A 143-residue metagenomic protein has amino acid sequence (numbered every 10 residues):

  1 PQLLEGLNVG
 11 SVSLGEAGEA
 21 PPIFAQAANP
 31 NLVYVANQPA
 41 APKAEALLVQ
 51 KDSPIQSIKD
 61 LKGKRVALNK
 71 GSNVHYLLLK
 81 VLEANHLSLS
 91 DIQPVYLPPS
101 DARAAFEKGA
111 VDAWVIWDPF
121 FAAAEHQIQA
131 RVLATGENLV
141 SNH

Functional and structural regions predicted by a protein language model:
P1, G10-I23, A28, Q38 (+4 more regions): Beta->alpha turn/N-cap motifs
N8-G18, N29-L32, K64-A67, E107-I116 (+1 more regions): Alpha-to-beta junction loops
A20, S53, V95, S100-H143: Pocket-lining segment of extracytoplasmic ligand-binding domains
A28, H75-V95, E125-Q129: Ligand-binding cleft/hinge of the Venus flytrap
V35, N69, V95-L97: Structural motif
A40-L48, N69-V81, S100, L139-H143: Extracytoplasmic ligand-binding site segments that recognize negatively charged/polar headgroups
Q50-R65: Flexible hinge/capping segments at coil-to-helix
